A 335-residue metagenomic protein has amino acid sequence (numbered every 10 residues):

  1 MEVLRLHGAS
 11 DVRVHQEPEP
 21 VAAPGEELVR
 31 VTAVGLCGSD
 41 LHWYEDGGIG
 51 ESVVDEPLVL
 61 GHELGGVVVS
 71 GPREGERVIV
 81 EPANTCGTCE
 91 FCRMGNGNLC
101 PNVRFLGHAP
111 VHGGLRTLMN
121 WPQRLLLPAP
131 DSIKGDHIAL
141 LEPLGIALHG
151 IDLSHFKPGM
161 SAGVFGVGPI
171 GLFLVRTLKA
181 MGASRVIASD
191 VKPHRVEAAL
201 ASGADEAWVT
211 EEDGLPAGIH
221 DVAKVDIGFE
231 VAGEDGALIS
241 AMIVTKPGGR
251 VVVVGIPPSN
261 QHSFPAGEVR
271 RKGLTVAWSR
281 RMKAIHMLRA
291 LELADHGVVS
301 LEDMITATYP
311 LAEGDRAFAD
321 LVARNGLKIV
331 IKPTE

Functional and structural regions predicted by a protein language model:
M1, P193, I239-M242, A284-E335: C-terminal hydrophobic helical "lid"/dimerization subdomain of Rossmann-like NAD(P)H-dependent oxidoreductases
P20-V34, I49-E90, P130-S132: Glycine-rich beta-strand-centered segment in the early N-terminal region that forms part of a ligand/cofactor-binding
E56, A204, K224-V225, L301 (+1 more regions): Local beta-strand N-terminus motif with an aromatic residue
E63, E76-R77, F91, G97 (+4 more regions): Residue-level marker of beta-strand positions
C86-F165: NAD(P)H dinucleotide-binding glycine-rich loop of Rossmann-like/cofactor-binding domains, especially the beta1-alpha1
D131-L215: Mid-domain Rossmann-like dinucleotide-binding core that forms the NAD(H)/NADP(H) cofactor-binding site
S154, E197-T275: Glycine-rich cofactor phosphate-binding loops and adjacent beta1-alpha1 units of small-molecule cofactor enzyme domains
V191-K192, P257, M282: Residues in the short beta-alpha loop(s) of Rossmann-like NAD(P)-binding domains
